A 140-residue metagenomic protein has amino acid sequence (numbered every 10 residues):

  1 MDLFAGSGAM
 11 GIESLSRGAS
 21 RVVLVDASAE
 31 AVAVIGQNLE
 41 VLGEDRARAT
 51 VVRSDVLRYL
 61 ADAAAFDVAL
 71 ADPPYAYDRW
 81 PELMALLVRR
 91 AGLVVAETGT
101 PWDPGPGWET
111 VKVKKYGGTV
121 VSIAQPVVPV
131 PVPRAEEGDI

Functional and structural regions predicted by a protein language model:
M1-I140: Class I S-adenosyl-L-methionine-dependent methyltransferase catalytic core
